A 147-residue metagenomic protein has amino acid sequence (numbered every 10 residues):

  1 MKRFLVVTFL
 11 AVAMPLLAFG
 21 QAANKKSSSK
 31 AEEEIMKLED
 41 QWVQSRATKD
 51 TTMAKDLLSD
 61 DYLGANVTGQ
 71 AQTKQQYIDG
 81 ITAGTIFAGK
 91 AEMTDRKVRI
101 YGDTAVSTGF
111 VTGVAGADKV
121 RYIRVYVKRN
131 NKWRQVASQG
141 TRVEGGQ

Functional and structural regions predicted by a protein language model:
F4-V7, Q21-Q147: A beta-strand edge to alpha-helix "cap/lid" segment located at domain peripheries
V7-L16: Bacterial N-terminal signal peptides
